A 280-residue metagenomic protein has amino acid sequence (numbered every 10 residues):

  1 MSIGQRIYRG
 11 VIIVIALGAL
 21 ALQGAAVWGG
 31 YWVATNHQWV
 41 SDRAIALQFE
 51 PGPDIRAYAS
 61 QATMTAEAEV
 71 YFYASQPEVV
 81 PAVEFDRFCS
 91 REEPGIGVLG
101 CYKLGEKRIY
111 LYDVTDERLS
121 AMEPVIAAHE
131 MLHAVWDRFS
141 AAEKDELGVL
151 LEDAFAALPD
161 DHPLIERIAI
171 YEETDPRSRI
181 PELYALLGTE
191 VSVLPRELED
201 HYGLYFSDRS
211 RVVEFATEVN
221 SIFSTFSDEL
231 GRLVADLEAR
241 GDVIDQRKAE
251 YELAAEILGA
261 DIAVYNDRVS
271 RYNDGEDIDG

Functional and structural regions predicted by a protein language model:
M1-Y8: N-terminal Lys/Arg-rich, disordered targeting/topogenic segments
R9-H37, S41, I45-G105, L147-V269: Metalloprotease/metallohydrolase-associated module, dominated by Zn2+-dependent proteases
Y110-I126: Short pre-active-site segment immediately N-terminal to the catalytic Zn-binding motif
V125-D137: Active-site recognition of the HExxH zinc-binding catalytic motif
S140-A141, A156: A generic structural signal for secondary-structure junctions that act as hinges or helix/strand caps at the edges
A142-E146: C-terminal engagement/docking regions of AAA+ P-loop ATPases
Y265-G280: Long, amphipathic, heptad-repeat alpha-helical coiled-coil stalk/linker regions
